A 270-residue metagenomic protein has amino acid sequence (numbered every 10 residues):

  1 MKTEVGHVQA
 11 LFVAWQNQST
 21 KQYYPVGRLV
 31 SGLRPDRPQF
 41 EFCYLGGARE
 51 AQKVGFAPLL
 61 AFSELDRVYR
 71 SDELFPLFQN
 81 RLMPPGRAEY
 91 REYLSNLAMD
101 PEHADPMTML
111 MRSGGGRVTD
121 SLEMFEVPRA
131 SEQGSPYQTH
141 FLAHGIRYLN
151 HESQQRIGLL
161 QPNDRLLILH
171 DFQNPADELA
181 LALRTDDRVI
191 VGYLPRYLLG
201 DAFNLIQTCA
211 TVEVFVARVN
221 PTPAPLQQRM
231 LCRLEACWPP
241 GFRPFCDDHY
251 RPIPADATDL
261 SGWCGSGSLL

Functional and structural regions predicted by a protein language model:
M1-L270: Conserved active-site motif detector
